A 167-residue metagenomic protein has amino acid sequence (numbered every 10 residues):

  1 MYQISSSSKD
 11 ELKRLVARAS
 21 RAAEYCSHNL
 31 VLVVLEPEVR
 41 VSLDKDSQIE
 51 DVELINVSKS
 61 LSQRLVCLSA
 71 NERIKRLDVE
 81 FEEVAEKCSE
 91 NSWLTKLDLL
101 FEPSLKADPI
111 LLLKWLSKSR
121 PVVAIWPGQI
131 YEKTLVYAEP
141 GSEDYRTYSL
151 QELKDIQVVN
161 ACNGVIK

Functional and structural regions predicted by a protein language model:
M1-E86, T134-S149, I156-K167: Extended, compositionally biased accessory segments flanking or bridging domains
H28, S89-N91, S119: A general structural motif
L32, N91-T95, V123: Structural motif
K87-L105: Conserved P-loop NTPase "ATPase switch" module shared by AAA+ and STAND
L99-K167: Replace "adjacent to P-loop NTPase cores in ATP/GTP-dependent enzymes" with "adjacent to NTP-binding cores
